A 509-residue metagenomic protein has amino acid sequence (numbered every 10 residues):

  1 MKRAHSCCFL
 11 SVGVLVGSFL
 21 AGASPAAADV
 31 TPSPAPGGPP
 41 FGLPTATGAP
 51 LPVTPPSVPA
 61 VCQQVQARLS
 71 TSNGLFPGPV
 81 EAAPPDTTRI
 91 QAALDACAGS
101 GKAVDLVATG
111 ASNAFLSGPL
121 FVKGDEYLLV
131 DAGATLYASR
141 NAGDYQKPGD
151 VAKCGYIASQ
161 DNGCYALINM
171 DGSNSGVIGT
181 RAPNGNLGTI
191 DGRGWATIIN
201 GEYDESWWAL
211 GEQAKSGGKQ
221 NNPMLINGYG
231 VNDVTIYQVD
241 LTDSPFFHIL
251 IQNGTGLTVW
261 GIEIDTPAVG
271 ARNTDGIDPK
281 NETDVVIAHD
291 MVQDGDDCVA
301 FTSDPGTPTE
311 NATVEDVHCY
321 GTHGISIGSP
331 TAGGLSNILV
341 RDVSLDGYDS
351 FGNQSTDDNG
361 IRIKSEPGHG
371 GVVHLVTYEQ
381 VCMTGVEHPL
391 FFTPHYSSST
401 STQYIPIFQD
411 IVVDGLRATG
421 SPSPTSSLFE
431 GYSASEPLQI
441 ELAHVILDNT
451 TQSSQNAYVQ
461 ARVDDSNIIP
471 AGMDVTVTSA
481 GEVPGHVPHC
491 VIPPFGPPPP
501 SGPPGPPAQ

Functional and structural regions predicted by a protein language model:
K2-G230, Y237, F246, T258-I262 (+3 more regions): Extracellular "leader-to-stem" segments immediately downstream of a signal peptide or signal-anchor in secreted/lumenal
L15, R272-T274, P437: Short edge beta-strand segments in beta-sheet-rich domains
A82, G218-Q220, G228, I251 (+6 more regions): Residue-level marker of regulatory loop/turn positions in helix-turn-helix DNA-binding domains and in histidine
Q91-C97, A114-G124, S139, G176-G179 (+6 more regions): Short, T/G/N/S-enriched strand-turn elements that build extracellular solenoid repeat scaffolds
K102, L116-S117, A138-N141, R193-A196 (+12 more regions): Short glycine/acidic-rich loop motifs that flank beta-strands on beta-rich extracellular proteins
T109, T302-D304, G328-P330, K364-E366 (+1 more regions): Short strand-loop junctions, especially beta-strand C-caps/beta-turns that link beta-sheets to coils or alpha-helices
A132-G133, S173-G188, N232-T242, T255-A268 (+8 more regions): Right-handed parallel beta-helix
F351-Q509: Extracellular beta-rich repeat passengers
